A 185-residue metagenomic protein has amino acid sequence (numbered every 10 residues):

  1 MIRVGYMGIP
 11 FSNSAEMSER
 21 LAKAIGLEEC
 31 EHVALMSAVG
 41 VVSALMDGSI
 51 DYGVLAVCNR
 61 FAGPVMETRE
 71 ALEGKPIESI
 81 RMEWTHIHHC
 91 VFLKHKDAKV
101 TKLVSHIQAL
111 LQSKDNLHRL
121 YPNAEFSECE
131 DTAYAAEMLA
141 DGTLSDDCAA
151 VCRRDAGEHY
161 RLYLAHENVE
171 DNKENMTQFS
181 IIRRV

Functional and structural regions predicted by a protein language model:
M1-V185: Domain-level signature for soluble enzymes in the chorismate/prephenate branch of the shikimate pathway
